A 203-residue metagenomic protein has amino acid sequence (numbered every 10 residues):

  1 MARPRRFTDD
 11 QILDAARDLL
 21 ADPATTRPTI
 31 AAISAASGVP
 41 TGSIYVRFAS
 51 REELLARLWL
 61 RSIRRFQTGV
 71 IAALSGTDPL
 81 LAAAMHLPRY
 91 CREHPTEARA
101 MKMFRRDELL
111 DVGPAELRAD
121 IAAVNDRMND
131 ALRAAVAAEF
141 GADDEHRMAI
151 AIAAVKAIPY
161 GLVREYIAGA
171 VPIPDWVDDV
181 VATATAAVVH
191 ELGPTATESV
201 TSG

Functional and structural regions predicted by a protein language model:
M1-F7, D18, P194-G203: N-terminal intrinsically disordered/low-complexity leader segments
Q11, L19-E53, R57: Helix-turn-helix
I12-L20, S62, F66, L87 (+1 more regions): Short hydrophobic clusters on alpha-helical segments that form packing/core surfaces in small helical domains
D14, D78-R99, A149, A153 (+2 more regions): Amphipathic alpha-helical segments that line or abut small-molecule/effector binding pockets and mediate allosteric
L60-A82: Amphipathic alpha-helical linker/stalk segments
Q67, L109-G141, H146-A153, D179-A182 (+1 more regions): Amphipathic alpha-helical packing segments from all-alpha helical-bundle domains
E93, A134, I152-P174, A186-E198: Amphipathic C-terminal alpha-helical segment
E93-E116, D130, R164-A168: Amphipathic alpha-helical segments used for helix-helix packing
